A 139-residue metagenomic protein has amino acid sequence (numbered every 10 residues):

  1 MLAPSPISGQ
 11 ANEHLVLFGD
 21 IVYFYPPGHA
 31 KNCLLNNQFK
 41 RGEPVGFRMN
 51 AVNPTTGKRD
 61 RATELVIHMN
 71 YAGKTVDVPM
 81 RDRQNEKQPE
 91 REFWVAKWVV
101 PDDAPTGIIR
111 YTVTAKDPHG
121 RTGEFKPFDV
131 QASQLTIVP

Functional and structural regions predicted by a protein language model:
P4-G46, A51-P54, T136-P139: Short, compositionally biased P/S/T/A/G/V-rich stretches that sit at domain boundaries
L35-N37, R81-K87, V99-D102: Beta-strand-rich interaction surfaces with strong enrichment in secreted/lumenal proteins
G42-P44, A62, T106-R110: Extracellular Ig-like/FN3 beta-sandwich strand-entry sites
A51, W98-V100, A115: Hydrophobic beta-strand positions in extracellular immunoglobulin-like domains
A51-P79: Short flexible loop/turn segments that cap and initiate beta-strands
T55, P118-T122: Short, solvent-exposed loop/turn segments at the edges of extracellular beta-sandwich modules
E86-W98, P105-I109: Aromatic sugar-binding surface patches on proteins that engage polysaccharides or sugar-phosphate polymers
R121-P139: Short beta-strand elements
